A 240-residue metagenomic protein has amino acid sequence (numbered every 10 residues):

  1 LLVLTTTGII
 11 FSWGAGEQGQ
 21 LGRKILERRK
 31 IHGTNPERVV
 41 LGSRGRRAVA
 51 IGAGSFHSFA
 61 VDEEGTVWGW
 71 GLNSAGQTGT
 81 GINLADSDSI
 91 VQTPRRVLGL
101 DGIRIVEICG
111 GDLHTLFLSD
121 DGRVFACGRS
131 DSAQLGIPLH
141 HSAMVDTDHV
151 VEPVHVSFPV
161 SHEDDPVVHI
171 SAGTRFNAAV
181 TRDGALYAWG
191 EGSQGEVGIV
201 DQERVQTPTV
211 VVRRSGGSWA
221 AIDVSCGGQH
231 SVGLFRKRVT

Functional and structural regions predicted by a protein language model:
L1-N73, G122: Fungal eukaryote-biased detector of long internal structured cores
L1-V3, S12, H57-A60, G69 (+5 more regions): Conserved core positions of repeat-based scaffolds
T7, G16, E64, N73 (+6 more regions): Residue-level signature of beta-propeller blades and closely related beta-rich strand-turn architectures in secreted
E27-N35, A85-V91, S142-V150, E203-T207: A detector of repeated loop/turn-to-beta-strand junctions in beta-rich toroidal repeat architectures
V40-S43, V97-L100, F158-S161, R214-S215: Surface loop/turn motifs at the tips and blade-to-blade linkers of beta-strand repeat domains
G110-D112, L118, R123, R129-A133 (+2 more regions): Loop/turn-rich, solvent-exposed surfaces of beta-rich toroidal or solenoidal domains
Q202-T240: Blade-level signature of beta-propeller repeat domains, shared across WD40, Kelch, NHL, RCC1 and BNR/Asp-box propellers
